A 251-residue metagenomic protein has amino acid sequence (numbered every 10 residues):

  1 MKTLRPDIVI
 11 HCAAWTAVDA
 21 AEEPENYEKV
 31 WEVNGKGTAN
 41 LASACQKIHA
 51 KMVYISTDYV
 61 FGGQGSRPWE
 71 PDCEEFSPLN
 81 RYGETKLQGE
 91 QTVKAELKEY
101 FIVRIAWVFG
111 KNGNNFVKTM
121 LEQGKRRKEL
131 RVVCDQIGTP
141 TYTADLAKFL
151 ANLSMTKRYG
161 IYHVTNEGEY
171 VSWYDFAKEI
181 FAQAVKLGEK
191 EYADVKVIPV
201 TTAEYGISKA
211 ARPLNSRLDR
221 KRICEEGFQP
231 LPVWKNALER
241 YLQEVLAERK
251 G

Functional and structural regions predicted by a protein language model:
M1-V33: NAD(P)H-binding glycine-rich loop region in Rossmannoid oxidoreductase-like domains and their noncatalytic homologs
V9-A13, M52-D58, G62, V103-I105: SDR active-site strand-loop-helix element
E28-N40, V60-V103, W107-V108: Catalytic helix-loop patch of NAD(P)-dependent Rossmann-fold dehydrogenases
Q91-D145, A151-N152: NAD(P)-dependent short-chain dehydrogenase/reductase
K111-N112, Q136-D145, T165-Q183, R240: Substrate-binding strand-loop-helix patch in Rossmann-like NAD(P)-dependent oxidoreductase/epimerase domains
L146, L150, V164, F176 (+2 more regions): Non-catalytic, hydrophobic alpha-helical segments
T156-S208, R249-K250: Mid/C-terminal beta-alpha module of Rossmann-like enzyme folds, strongest in SDR-family dehydrogenases/epimerases
C224, W234-G251: Amphipathic terminal alpha-helices
